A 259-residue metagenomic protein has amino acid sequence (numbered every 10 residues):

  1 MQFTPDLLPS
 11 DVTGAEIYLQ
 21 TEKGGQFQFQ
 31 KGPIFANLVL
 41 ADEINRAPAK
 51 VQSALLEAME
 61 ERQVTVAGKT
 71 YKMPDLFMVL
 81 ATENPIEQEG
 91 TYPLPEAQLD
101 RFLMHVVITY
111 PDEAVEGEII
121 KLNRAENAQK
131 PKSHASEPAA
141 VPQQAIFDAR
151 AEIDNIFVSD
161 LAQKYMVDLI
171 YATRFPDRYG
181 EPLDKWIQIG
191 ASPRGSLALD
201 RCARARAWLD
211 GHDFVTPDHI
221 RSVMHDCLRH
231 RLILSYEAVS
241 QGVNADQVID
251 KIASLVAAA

Functional and structural regions predicted by a protein language model:
M1-V106, D112, G117: Conserved ASCE/P-loop NTPase catalytic core
L8, I17, N45, A49-Q52 (+14 more regions): Signal for well-folded cores of large energy- and translation-related assemblies
P9, T13, T91-A151, F157-D168: Conserved AAA+ ATPase core "coupling" helix
E22-G25, A128-K132, P176-K185: Short helix-coil transition/hinge motifs at the ends and kinks of transmembrane helices, capturing the brief
N37, L94, F157, L161 (+3 more regions): Alpha-helix N-cap and coil->helix boundary residues
N37-A41, N84-P85, K132, Q144-I156 (+2 more regions): Short hinge/gating elements
S53, D100, G117, D160-V167 (+3 more regions): Non-catalytic, well-ordered alpha-helical scaffold segments
R174-A259: C-terminal engagement/docking regions of AAA+ P-loop ATPases
